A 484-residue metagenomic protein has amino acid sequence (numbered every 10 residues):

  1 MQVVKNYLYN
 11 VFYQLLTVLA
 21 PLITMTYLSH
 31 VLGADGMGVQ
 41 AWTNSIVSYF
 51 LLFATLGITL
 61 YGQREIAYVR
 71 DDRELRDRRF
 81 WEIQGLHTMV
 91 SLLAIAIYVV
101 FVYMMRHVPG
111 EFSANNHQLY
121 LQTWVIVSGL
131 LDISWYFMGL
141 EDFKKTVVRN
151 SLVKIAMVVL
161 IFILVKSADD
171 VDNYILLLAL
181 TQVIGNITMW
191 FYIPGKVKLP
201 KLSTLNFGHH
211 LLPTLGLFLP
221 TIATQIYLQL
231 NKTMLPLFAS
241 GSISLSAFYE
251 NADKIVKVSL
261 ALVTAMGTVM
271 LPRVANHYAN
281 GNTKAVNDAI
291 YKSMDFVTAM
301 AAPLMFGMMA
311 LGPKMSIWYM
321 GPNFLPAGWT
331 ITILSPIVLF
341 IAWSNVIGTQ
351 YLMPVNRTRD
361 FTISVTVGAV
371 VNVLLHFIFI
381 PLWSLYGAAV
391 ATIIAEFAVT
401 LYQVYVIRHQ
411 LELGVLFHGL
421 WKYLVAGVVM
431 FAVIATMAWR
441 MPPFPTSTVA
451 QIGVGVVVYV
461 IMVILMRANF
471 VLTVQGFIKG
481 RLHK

Functional and structural regions predicted by a protein language model:
Q2-L60, I95, V99-R106, V158 (+2 more regions): Signature of the first transmembrane helix
N6-P21, V153, Y174-M189, I193 (+4 more regions): Transmembrane helical elements of multi-pass membrane transporters/channels
T26-Y27, G38-T55, G85, G216 (+6 more regions): Alpha-helical transmembrane segments of polytopic membrane transporters and translocases
T55-D71, A252-A301, G348-P354: Helix-loop junctions and terminal segments of transmembrane helices in multi-pass membrane transport/translocation
V102-Q122, M308-W343: Interfacial segments at transmembrane-helix termini and the short loops linking adjacent helices
N116, I126-N150, P336-V367: Membrane-interface junctions at transmembrane-helix termini in multi-pass inner-membrane proteins
N116, T123, V148-G195, P213 (+5 more regions): Hydrophobic alpha-helical transmembrane segments
A435-K484: Membrane-proximal transmembrane or re-entrant/amphipathic helices at the cytosolic face
